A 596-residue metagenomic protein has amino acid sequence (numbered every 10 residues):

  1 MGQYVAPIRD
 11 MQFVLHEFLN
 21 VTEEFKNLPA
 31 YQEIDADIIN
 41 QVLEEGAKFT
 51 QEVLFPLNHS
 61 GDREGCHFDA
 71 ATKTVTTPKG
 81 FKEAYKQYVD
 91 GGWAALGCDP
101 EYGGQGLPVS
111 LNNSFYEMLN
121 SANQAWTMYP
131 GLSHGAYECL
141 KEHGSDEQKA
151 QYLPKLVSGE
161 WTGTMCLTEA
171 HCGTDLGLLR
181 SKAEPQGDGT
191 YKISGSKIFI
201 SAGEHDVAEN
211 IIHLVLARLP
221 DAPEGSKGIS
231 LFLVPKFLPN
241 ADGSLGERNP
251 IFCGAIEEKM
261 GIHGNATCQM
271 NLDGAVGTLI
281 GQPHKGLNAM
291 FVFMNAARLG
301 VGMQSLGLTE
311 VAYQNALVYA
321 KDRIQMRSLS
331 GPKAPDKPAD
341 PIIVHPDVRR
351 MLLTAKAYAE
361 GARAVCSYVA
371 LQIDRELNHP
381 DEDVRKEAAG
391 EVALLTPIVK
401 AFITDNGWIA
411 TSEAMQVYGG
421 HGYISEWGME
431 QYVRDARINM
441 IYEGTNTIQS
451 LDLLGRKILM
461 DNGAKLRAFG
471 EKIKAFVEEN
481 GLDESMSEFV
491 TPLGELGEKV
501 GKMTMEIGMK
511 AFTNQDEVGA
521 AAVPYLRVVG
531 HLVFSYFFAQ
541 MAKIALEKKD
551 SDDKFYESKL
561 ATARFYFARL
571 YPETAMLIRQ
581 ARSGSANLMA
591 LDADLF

Functional and structural regions predicted by a protein language model:
M1-K26, T278-P283, K321-D322, R327-A334 (+1 more regions): Acidic, low-complexity proline/glycine-rich segments
M1-T127, E147, Q151, D374 (+1 more regions): Amphipathic, small/basic residue-rich leader segments at the start of a protein or domain
G2-V5, P185, I262, Y368 (+2 more regions): Alpha-helix capping/hinge segments and adjacent helical runs
Y31-E33, R63-T77, A289-G300, Q314-A355 (+4 more regions): Glycine-rich cofactor-pocket loops
Y102, M460, A475-F596: C-terminal amphipathic alpha-helical interaction region
P130-S133, G144-Q186, A370-A389, G407 (+3 more regions): Internal maturation/activation junctions in enzymes
T190, S194-R248: A short core secondary-structure module
F199, F237-G254, K259, A266-A297 (+2 more regions): A glycine-rich, basic-preceded beta-loop-alpha segment at the flavin cofactor/substrate interface of flavin-utilizing
